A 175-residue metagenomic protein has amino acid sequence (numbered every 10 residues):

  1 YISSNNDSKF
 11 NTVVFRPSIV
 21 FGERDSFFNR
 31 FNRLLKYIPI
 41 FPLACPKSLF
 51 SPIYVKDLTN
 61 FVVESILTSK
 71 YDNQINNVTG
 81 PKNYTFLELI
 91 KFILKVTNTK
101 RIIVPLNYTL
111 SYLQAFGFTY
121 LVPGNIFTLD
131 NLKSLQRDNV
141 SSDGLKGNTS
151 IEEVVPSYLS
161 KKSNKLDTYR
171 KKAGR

Functional and structural regions predicted by a protein language model:
Y1-R24, R33: Conserved beta-loop-beta element that borders a ligand/cofactor-binding pocket
V14, L49-P52, N83, N148: Short aromatic/basic micro-patch
R16-P17, G80, N131, Q136: A secondary-structure boundary/capping signal
E23-F28, C45-L67, Q74-N77: Substrate-positioning beta->alpha
R30-L34, Y120-P123: Short, hinge-like loop/turn segments at secondary-structure boundaries
F31-C45: A short C-terminal helix-loop "cap" of Rossmann-like NAD(P)-dependent dehydrogenase/epimerase domains
S65-I126, D138-R175: Mid/C-terminal beta-alpha module of Rossmann-like enzyme folds, strongest in SDR-family dehydrogenases/epimerases
